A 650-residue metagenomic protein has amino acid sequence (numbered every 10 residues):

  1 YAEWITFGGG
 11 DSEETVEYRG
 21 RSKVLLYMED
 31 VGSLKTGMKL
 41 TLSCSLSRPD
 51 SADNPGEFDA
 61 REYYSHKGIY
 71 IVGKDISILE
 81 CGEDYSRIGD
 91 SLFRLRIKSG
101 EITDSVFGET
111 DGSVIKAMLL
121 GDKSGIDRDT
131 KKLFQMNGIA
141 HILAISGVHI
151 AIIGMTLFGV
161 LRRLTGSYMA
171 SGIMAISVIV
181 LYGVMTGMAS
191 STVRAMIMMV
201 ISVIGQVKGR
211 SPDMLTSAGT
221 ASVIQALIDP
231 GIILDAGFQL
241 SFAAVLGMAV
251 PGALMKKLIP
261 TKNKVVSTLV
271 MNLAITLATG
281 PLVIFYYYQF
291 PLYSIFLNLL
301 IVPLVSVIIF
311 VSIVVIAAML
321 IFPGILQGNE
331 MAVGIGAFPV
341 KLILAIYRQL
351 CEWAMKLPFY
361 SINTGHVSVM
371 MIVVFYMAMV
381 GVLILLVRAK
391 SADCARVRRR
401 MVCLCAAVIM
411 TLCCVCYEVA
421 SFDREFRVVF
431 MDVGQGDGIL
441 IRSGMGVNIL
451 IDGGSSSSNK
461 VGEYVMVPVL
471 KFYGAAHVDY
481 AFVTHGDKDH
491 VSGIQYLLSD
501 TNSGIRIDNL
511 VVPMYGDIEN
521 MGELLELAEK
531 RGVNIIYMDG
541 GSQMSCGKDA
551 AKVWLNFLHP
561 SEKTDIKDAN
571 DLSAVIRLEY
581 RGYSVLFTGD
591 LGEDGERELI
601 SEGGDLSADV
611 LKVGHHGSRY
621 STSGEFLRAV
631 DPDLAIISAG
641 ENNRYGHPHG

Functional and structural regions predicted by a protein language model:
Y1-H141, E463-P468, H477, Y515 (+2 more regions): Membrane-interface helix/helix-cap signal primarily in integral membrane proteins
L42, H66-M196, V203, L277 (+4 more regions): Aromatic-rich juxtamembrane segments at the membrane interface
G73, D127-I295, V311, H366-D423 (+3 more regions): Hydrophobic alpha-helical transmembrane segments in multi-pass membrane proteins
D111, A226-L234, E352-Y480, E529-V610 (+1 more regions): Core dinuclear metal-dependent hydrolase active-site scaffold
V245-F359, D633-S638: Alpha-helical transmembrane segments of multi-pass integral membrane proteins
F322, V478-D489, Y515, L611-H615: Metallo-beta-lactamase
K488-K530, I535-Y537, P632: Active-site HxH/HxHxD metal-binding segment of metal-dependent hydrolases
N509-V511, E596-G650: Cap/insert and terminal regions of metallo-dependent hydrolase folds
